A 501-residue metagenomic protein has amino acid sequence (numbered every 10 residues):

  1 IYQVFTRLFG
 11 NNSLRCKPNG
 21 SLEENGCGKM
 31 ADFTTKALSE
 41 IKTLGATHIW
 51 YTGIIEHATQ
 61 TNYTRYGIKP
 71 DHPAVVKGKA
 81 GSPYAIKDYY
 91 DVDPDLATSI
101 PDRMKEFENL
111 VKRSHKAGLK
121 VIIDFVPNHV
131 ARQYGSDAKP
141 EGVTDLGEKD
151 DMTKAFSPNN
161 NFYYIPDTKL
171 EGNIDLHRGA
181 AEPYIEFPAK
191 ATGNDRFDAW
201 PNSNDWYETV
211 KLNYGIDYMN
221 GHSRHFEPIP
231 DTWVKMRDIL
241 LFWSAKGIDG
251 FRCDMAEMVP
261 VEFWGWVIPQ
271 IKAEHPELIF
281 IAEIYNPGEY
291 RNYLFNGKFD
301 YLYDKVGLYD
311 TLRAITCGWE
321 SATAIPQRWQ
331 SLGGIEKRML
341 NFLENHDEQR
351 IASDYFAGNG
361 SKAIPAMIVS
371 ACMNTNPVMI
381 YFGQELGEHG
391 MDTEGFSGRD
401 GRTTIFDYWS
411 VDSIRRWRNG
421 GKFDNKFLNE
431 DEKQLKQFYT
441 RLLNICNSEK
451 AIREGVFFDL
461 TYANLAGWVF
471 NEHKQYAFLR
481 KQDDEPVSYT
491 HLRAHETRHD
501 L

Functional and structural regions predicted by a protein language model:
I1-K120, N128, G135-A138: N-terminal structural segment of carbohydrate-active enzymes
I1-Q3, H48, K120-I122, G250-R252 (+2 more regions): Structural preference for beta-strand elements that scaffold enzyme active sites
F5-L8, W50-T61, D124-Y134, D254-P260 (+2 more regions): Short, solvent-exposed turn/loop segments enriched in Gly/Ser/Thr/Pro and often Arg
N12, A74, A324, G333-E336 (+3 more regions): Loop/helix patches that line or flank the sugar-binding groove of alpha-linked glycan CAZymes
N25, K29-F33, D102-E106, P228-K235 (+8 more regions): Soluble or luminal CAZymes and related metallo-dependent hydrolases
K36, E40, E106-N109, R113 (+5 more regions): Amphipathic alpha-helical segments that form well-ordered structural scaffolds and often line/cohere around active
A85, D95-K112, S136-G250, A256 (+4 more regions): Alpha-amylase-like alpha-glycosidases and glucanotransferases acting on alpha-linked glucans and related
H491-A494, R498-L501: Single conserved hydrophobic/aromatic residue that forms the stacking wall/gate of nucleotide- or nucleobase-binding
